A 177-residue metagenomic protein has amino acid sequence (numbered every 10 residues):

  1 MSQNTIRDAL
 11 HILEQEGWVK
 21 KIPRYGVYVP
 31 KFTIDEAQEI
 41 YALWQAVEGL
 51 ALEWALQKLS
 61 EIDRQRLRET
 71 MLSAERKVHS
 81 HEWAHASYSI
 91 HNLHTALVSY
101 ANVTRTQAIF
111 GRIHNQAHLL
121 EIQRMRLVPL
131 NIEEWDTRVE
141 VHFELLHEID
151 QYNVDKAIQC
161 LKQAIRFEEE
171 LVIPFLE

Functional and structural regions predicted by a protein language model:
M1-E53, Q57, I62, R105 (+2 more regions): Short linear motifs at protein or domain termini
V27-P30, E53, L72, T95 (+1 more regions): Positions in alpha-helical segments
A37-I40, R64, A86, I90 (+3 more regions): A general structural signal for well-ordered alpha-helical segments in protein cores
L43-L56, N92-N131: Hydrophobic, amphipathic alpha-helical faces that serve as interaction scaffolds
Q45, G49, Q65-R68, D136-E140: Amphipathic alpha-helical repeat elements characteristic of tetratricopeptide repeat
A51-L59, K77-A86, Y100: Short helix-to-loop capping/linker segments positioned immediately adjacent to catalytic or ligand/cofactor-binding
T70-M71, E75, S80, I122-E177: C-terminal all-alpha effector/ligand-binding and dimerization domain of prokaryotic HTH-type transcriptional repressors
